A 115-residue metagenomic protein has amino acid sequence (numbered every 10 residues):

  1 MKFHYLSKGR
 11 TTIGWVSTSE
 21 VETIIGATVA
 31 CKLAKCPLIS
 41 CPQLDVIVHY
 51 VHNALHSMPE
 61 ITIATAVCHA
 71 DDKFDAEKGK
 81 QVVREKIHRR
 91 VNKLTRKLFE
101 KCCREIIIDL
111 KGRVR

Functional and structural regions predicted by a protein language model:
M1-R115: Catalytic phosphate/metal-binding cores of nucleic-acid and nucleotide-processing enzymes, i.e., regions that mediate
